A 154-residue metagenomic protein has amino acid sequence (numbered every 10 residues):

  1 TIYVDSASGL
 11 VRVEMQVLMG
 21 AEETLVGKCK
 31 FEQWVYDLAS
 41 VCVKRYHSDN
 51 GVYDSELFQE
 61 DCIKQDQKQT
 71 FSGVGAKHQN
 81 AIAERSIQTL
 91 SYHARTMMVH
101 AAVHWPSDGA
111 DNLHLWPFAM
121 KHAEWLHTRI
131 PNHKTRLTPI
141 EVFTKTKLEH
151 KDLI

Functional and structural regions predicted by a protein language model:
T1-I154: Anionic group-binding determinants
